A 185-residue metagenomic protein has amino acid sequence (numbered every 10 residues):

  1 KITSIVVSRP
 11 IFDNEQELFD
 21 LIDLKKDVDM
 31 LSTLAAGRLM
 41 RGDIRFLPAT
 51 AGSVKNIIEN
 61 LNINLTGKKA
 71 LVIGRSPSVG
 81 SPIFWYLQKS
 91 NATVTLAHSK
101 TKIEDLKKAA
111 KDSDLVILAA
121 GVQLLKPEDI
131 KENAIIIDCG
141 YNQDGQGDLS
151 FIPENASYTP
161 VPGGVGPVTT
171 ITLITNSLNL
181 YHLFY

Functional and structural regions predicted by a protein language model:
K1, R45-C139, Q146-P153: Glycine-rich phosphate/diphosphate-binding loop of Rossmann-like nucleotide-binding domains
T3-L65, K107: Anion-binding alpha/beta catalytic cores of soluble intermediary-metabolism enzymes, centered on
P10-D13, L124, Q143: Short, small-residue-enriched loops and turns at beta-alpha junctions that line or gate enzyme active sites
Q16-G37, E132, I137-Y185: Rossmann-fold NAD(P)-binding glycine/threonine-rich loop
G42, R75, V161, V165: Conserved short-loop catalytic and cofactor-binding motifs
